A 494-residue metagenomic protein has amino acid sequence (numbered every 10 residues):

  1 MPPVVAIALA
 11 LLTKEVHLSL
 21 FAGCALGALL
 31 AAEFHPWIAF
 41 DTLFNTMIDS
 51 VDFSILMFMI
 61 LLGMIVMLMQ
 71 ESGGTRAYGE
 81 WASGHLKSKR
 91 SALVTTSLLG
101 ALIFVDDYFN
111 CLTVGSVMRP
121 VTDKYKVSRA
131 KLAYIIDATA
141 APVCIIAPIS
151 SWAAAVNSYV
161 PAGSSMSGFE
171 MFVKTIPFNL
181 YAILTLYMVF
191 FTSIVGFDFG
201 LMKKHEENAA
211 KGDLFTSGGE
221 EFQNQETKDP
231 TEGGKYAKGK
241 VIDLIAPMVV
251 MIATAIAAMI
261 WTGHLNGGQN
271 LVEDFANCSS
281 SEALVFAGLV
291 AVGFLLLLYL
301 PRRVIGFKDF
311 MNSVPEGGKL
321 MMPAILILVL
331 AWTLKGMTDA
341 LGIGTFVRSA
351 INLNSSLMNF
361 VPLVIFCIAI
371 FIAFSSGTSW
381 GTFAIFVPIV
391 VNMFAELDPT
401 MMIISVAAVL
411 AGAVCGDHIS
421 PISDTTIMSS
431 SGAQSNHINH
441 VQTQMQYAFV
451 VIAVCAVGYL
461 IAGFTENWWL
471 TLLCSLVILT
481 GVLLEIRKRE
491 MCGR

Functional and structural regions predicted by a protein language model:
M1-M64, A77-W81, H85, V250-V329 (+2 more regions): Hydrophobic transmembrane alpha-helices of multi-pass solute/ion transporters
P2-L12, G23-L30, F58-M67, S97-I103 (+12 more regions): Hydrophobic core segments of alpha-helical transmembrane domains in multi-pass membrane transport and ion-translocation
A32-I48, A154-F178, F199-K235, A258-S281 (+2 more regions): Inter-helical loop and helix-membrane interface segments of multi-pass membrane transporters/permeases
E33-W37, S72-G74, V160-S165, D198 (+5 more regions): Transmembrane helix-loop junctions in multi-pass membrane proteins
H35-A133, V304-L397: Membrane-embedded alpha-helical segments and adjacent helix-loop junctions characteristic of multi-pass solute
S83-F169, S375-C415, T425-N439, L479-K488: Hydrophobic transmembrane alpha-helices that form the pore/transport pathway of multi-pass ion and small-solute
V121-L214, T231-D243, T426-V482: Membrane-core helix-loop-helix motifs of multi-pass transport proteins
T185-C278, L289-S313, G432, I438-M445 (+1 more regions): Long, contiguous bundles of hydrophobic transmembrane helices that form the permeation core of multi-pass
